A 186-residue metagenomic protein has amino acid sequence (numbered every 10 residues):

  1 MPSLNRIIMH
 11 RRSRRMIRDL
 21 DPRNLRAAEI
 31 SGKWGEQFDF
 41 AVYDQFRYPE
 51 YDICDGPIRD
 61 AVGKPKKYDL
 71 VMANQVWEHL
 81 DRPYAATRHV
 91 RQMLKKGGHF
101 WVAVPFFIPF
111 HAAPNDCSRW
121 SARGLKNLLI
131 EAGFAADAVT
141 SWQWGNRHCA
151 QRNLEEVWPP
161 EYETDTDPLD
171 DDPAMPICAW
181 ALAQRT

Functional and structural regions predicted by a protein language model:
M1-L20: Class I SAM-dependent methyltransferase Rossmann-like catalytic core, especially the SAM/SAH-binding loop
S3-I8, S31-G35, T140-N146: A broad, low-specificity signal for short, low-complexity segments enriched in glycine/proline and polar/charged
L4, Q75-E78, D171: Short, surface-exposed alpha-helical recognition segments that flank or form part of ligand/macromolecule-binding
R15, L20-H111, S121-K126, A183-R185: Conserved SAM-binding loop
D81-H89, K95-T186: S-adenosyl-L-methionine-dependent methyltransferase catalytic module, highlighting the catalytic core
